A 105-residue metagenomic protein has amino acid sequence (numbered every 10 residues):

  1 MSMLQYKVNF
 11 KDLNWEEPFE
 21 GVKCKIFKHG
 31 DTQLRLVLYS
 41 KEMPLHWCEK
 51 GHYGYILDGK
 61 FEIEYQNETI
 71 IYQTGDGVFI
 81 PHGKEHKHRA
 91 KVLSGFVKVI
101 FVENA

Functional and structural regions predicted by a protein language model:
M1-L36: A short, N-terminal "cap"/entry segment at the start of jelly-roll beta-barrel domains of the cupin/DSBH fold
K28, Y55, I71, K91-V92: Well-ordered beta-strand positions
G30, E64-E68, L93: Short strand-coil-strand connectors
G30-E49, H82-G83: Conserved short histidine dyad/triad with adjacent acidic residue
L36, I63, V99-F101: Short hydrophobic/aromatic-rich beta-strand segments that constitute the beta-sheet cores of beta-sandwich/beta-barrel
Y39, W47-I63: Short, conserved beta-strand element in jelly-roll/cupin
N67-G83: Short acidic-glycine-tyrosine-enriched beta hairpin
H82-A105: Ligand-binding loop in jelly-roll beta-barrel domains
